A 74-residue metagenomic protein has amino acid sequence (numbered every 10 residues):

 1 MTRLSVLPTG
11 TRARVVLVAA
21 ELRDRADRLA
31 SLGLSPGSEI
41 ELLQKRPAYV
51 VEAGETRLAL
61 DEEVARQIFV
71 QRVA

Functional and structural regions predicted by a protein language model:
M1-A74: Compact, glycine-rich, soluble single-domain proteins
